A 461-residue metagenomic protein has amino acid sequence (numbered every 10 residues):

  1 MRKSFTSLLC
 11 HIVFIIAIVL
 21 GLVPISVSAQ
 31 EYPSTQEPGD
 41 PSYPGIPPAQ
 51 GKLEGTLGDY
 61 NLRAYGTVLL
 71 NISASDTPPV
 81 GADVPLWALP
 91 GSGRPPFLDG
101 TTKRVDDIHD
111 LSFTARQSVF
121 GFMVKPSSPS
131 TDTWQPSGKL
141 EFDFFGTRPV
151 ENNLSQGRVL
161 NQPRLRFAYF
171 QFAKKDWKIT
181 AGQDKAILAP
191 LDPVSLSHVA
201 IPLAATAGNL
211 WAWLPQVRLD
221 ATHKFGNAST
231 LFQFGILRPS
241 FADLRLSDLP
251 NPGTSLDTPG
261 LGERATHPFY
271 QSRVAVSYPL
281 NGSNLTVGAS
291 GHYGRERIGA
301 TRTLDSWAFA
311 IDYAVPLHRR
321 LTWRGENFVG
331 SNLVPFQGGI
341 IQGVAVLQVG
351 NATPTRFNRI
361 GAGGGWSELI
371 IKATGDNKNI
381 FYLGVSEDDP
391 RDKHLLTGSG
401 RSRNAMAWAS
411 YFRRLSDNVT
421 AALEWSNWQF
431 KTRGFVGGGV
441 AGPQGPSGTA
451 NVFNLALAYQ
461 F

Functional and structural regions predicted by a protein language model:
M1-L9: N-terminal secretory signal peptides that target proteins for export/translocation
C10-P24: Bacterial N-terminal signal peptides
T35, A82-T101, F241-A265, R297-T301 (+3 more regions): Solvent-exposed loop segments that connect transmembrane elements
Q50-A88, R94-F97, T101-L244, T266-H267 (+6 more regions): Outer membrane beta-barrel
S137-G146, F234, R238, V287-R295 (+2 more regions): Transmembrane beta-strand segments that form the barrel wall of outer-membrane beta-barrel proteins
S272, S277-A405, A409: Detector for outer-membrane/organellar transmembrane beta-barrel domains, recognizing the amphipathic beta-strand
S447-F461: Outer-membrane beta-barrel "beta-signal"
